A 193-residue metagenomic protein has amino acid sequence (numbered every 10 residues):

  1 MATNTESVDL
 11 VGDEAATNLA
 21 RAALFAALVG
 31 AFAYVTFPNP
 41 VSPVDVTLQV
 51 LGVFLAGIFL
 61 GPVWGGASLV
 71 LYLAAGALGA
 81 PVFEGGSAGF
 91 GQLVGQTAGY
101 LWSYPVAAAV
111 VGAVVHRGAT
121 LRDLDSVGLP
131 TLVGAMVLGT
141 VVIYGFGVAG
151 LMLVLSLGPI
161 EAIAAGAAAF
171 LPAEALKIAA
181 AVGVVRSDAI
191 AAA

Functional and structural regions predicted by a protein language model:
A2-A23, E161-A193: Alpha-helical transmembrane segments and their cytosolic interface
A2-G66: Hydrophobic transmembrane alpha-helices
A2-V8, T17-L24, A31, Q92 (+1 more regions): Short helix-perturbing small/polar motifs within transmembrane alpha-helices
F25-V29, G65-A80, G147: Small-polar-interrupted transmembrane alpha-helices in polytopic inner-membrane proteins
A33-F37, G76, V111, V115-A119 (+5 more regions): Membrane-water interface at transmembrane helix exits
Y34-D45, L73-A107: Interfacial aromatic-anchored transmembrane helix boundaries in multi-pass membrane proteins
G65-L69, L101, L132, A162: Alpha-helical transmembrane segments and their helix-entry boundary regions
A80-G86, G150-A164: Interfacial helix-loop-helix junctions of multi-pass membrane proteins
